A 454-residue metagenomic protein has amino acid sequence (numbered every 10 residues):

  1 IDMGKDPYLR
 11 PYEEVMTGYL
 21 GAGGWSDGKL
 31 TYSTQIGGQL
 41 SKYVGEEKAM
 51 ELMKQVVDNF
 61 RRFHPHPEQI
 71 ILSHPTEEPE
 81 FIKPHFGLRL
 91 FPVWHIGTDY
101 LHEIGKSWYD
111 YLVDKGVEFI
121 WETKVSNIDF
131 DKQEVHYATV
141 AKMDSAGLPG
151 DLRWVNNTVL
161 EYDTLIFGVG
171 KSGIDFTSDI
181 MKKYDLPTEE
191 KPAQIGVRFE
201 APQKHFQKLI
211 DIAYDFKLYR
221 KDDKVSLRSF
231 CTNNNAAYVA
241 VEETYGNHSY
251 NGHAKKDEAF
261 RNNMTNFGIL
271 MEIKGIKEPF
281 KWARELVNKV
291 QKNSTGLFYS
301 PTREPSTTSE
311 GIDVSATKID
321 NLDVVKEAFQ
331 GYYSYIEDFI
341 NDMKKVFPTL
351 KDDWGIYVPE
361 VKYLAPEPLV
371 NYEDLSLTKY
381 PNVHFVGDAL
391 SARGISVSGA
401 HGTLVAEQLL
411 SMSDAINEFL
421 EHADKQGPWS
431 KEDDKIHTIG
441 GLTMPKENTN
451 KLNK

Functional and structural regions predicted by a protein language model:
I1-G37, K42, I70-K454: Residues forming the flavin
V44, K48, L52-R62: Conserved catalytic/binding loops enriched for acidic/polar residues
P65-P67: Alpha/beta catalytic cores of nucleotide-metabolism and tRNA/nucleoside-modifying enzymes
